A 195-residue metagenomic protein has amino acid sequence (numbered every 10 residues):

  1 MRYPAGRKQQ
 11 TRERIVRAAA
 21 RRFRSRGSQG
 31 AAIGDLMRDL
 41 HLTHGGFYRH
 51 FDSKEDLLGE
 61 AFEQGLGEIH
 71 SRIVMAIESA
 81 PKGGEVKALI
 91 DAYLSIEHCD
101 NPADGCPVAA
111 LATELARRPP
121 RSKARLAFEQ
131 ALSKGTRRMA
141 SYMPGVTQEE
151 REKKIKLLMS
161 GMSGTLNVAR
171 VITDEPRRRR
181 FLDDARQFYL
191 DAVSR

Functional and structural regions predicted by a protein language model:
M1-Q10: N-terminal intrinsically disordered/low-complexity leader segments
R14, R22-E60: Helix-turn-helix
I15-F23, Y93, M162: Short hydrophobic clusters on alpha-helical segments that form packing/core surfaces in small helical domains
E60, V74-G105, I155-L158: Hydrophobic alpha-helical connector segments
G67-M75, V86-K87, A103-G105, P120-G145 (+1 more regions): Amphipathic alpha-helical packing segments from all-alpha helical-bundle domains
S95-H98, V108-P119: Helix-loop "lid/cap" segments that line or gate small-molecule binding pockets
P107-A112, E149-R170, D184-F188: Hydrophobic alpha-helical segments that form the core of small-molecule binding pockets and/or dimer interfaces
R121-R125, T173-R178: Structural helix-adjacent loops and short alpha-helical linkers that scaffold large soluble proteins
